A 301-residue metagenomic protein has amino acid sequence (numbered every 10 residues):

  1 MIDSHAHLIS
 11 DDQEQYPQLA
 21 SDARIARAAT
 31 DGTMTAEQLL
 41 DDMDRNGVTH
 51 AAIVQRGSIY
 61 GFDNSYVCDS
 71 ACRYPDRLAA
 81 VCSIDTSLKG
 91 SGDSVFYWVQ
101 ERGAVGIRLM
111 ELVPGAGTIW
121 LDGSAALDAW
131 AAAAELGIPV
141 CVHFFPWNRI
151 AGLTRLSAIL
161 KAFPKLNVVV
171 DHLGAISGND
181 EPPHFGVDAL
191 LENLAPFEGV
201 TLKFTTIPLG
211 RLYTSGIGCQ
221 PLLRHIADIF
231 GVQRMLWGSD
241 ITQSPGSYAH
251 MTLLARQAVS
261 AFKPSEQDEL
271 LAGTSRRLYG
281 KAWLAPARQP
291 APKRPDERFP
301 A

Functional and structural regions predicted by a protein language model:
M1-S4, A52-V54, V81-C82, R108 (+3 more regions): Active-site neighborhood of phospho(di)ester-bond hydrolases with catalytic His/Asp-centered motifs
I2-S4, Q15, L19-H50, L202 (+3 more regions): Mid-to-C-terminal alpha-helical segments outside catalytic/metal-binding sites
H5, M43, V67, A80 (+7 more regions): Divalent metal-coordination and catalytic microenvironments
H5-D11, H143, H172: Histidine-centered divalent metal-coordination motifs
G32-D42, L88-V99, G186-V187: Short, acidic/polar
T49, S58-N148, T154, T201-P208: Active-site gating/metal-coordination segments in enzymes
G61-R77, L160-L166, L222-D228, L254-A258 (+1 more regions): Short, electropositive alpha-helical surface patch
V105, I119-W237, A287-R288, K293 (+1 more regions): Catalytic pocket-lining loop regions of alpha/beta-barrel enzymes, especially the amidohydrolase/enolase/GH5 lineages
